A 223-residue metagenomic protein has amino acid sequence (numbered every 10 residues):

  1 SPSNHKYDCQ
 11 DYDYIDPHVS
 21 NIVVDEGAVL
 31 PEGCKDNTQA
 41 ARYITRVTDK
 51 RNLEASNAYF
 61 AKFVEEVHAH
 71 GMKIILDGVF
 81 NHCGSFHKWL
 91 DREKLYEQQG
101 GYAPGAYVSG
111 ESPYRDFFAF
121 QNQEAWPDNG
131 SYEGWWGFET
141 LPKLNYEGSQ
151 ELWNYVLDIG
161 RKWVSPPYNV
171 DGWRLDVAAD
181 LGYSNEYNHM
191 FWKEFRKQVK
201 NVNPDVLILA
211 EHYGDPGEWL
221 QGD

Functional and structural regions predicted by a protein language model:
S1-D223: Active-site and adjacent substrate-binding regions of carbohydrate-active enzymes
